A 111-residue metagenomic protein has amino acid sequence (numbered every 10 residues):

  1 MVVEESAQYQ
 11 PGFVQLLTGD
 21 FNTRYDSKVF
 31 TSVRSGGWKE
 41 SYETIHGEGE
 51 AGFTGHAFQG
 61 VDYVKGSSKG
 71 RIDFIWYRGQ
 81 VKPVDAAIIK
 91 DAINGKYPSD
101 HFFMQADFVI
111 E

Functional and structural regions predicted by a protein language model:
M1: Catalytic-adjacent loop/helix segments of enzymes that bind and process anionic phosphate/sulfate esters
E4-L16, F21-E111: Metal-dependent phosphoester-hydrolase catalytic domains
